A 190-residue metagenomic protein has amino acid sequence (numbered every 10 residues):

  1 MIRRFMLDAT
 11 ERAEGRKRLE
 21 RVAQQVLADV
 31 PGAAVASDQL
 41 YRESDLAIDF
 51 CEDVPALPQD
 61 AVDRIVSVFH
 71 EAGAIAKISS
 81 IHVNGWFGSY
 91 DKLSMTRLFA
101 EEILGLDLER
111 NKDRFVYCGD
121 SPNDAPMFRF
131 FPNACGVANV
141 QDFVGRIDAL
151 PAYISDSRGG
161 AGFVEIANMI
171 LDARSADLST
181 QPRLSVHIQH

Functional and structural regions predicted by a protein language model:
M1-D38: Active-site phosphate-binding/coordination module
R4, I48, V83-F87: Generic recognition of long tandem-repeat/solenoid scaffolds
E14-L19, V54-D63: Short, conserved charged micro-motifs
V22-V26, Q59-E71: Short amphipathic alpha-helices in soluble, non-transmembrane regions that often serve as interface/regulatory elements
P31-S37, G73-A76, Y153-I154: Short secondary-structure junctions
A36-V54, A76-I81, T96, F128: Substrate-recognition element of Asp-dependent hydrolases with the DxDx(T/V) motif
V66-N84: Histidine/lysine/aspartate-rich catalytic loop segments that bind and position anionic ligands
W86, L93-H190: Mg2+-dependent phosphoryl-transfer enzymes with acidic/Ser/Thr/Gly-rich catalytic loops
